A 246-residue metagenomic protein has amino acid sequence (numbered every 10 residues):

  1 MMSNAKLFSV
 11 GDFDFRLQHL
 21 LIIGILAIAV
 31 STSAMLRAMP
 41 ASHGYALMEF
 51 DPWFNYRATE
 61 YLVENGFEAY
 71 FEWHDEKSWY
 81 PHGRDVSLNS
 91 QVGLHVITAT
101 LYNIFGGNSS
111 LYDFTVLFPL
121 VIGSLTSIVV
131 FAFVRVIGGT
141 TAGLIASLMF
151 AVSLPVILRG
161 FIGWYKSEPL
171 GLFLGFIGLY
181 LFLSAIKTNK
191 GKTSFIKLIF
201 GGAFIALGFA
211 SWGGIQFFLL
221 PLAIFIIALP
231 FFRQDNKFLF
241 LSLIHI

Functional and structural regions predicted by a protein language model:
M1-M39, F50, L144: Start-transfer (signal-anchor) and selected internal transmembrane alpha helices of multi-pass inner/ER membrane
K6-F8, Q91-H95, K190, S194: Coil-to-alpha-helix initiation sites in intrinsically disordered, low-complexity, charged segments
D14, Q18, G107-F114, R159-K166 (+1 more regions): Membrane-interfacial loop-to-transmembrane-helix junctions in polytopic alpha-helical membrane proteins
Q18-H19, K187-N189, D235: Conserved acidic
A27-S33, Y70-K77, F118-V136, T141-N189 (+2 more regions): Membrane-embedded helix bundles of polyisoprenyl
A29-T126, S153: Membrane-interface coil-to-helix junctions
T100-N103, F133, H245-I246: A generic secondary-structure signal
D235-I244: Membrane-interfacial entry segments at the cytosolic side of transmembrane helices
